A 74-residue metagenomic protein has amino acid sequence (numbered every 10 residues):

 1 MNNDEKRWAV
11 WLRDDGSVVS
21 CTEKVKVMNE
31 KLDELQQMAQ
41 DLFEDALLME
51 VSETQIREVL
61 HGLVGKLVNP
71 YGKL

Functional and structural regions predicted by a protein language model:
N2-Q36, Q40, K66, P70: N-terminal acidic leader/helix
Q40-N69: Short, charge-rich amphipathic interface segments used for partner binding and complex assembly
